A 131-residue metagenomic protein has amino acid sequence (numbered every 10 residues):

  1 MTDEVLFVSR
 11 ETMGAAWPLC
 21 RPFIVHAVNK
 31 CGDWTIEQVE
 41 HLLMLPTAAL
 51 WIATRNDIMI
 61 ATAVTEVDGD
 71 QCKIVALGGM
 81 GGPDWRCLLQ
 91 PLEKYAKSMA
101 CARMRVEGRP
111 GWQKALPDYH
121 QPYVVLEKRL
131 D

Functional and structural regions predicted by a protein language model:
M1-D3, E11, E107-D131: Terminal substrate-recognition subdomain of acyl/acetyltransferases
M1-W34: Short amphipathic alpha-helix that is part of the acyltransferase structural core
A15-P22, H26, H41-M44, C87-Q90 (+3 more regions): Charged/polar, solvent-exposed surface patches and flexible loops
V28-A48: Active-site rim helix/loop that mediates acceptor-substrate recognition in acyltransferases
L45-P83: Conserved donor-binding loop and adjoining core beta-sheet/short helix segment in diverse acyl/aminoacyl transferases
D70-P117: Acyl-donor binding region in acyl/amide transferases
